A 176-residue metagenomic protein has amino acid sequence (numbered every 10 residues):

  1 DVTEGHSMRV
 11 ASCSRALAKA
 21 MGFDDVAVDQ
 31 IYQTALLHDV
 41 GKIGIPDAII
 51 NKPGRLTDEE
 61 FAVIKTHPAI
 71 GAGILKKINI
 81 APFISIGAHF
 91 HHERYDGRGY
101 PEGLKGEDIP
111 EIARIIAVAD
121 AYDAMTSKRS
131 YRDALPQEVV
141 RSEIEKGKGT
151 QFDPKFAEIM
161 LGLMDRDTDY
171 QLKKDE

Functional and structural regions predicted by a protein language model:
D1-E176: Metal-dependent catalytic cores of enzymes that make or break cyclic nucleotides and related phosphoester linkages
